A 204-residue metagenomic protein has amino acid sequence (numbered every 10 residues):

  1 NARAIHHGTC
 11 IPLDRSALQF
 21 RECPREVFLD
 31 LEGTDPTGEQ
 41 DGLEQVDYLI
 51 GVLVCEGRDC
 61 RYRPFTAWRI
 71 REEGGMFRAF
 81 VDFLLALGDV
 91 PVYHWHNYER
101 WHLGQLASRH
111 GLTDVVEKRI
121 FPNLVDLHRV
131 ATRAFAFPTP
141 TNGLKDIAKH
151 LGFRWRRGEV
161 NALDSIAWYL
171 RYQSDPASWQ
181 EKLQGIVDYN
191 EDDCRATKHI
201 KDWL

Functional and structural regions predicted by a protein language model:
N1-P24: N-terminal accessory regions of nucleic-acid-interacting proteins
L13-L18, D35-D41, A79-F83, G185: Generic recognition of flexible, low-complexity loop/linker segments
P24-D35, D126: Two-metal-ion RNase H-like nuclease active-site motif
L29-E32, L53-C55, Y93-H96, Y189 (+1 more regions): Generic beta-strand/beta-sheet core signal
T37-D41, W101-S108, I200: A short acidic (Asp/Glu
E44-R58: Short conserved beta-strand segments at catalytic cores or DNA/RNA-binding microdomains of nucleic-acid binding
V54-E56, Y62-I166: Conserved DEDDh/DEDDy metal-dependent 3′-5′ exonuclease domain
I147-L204: Acidic, Mg2+-coordinating catalytic module of metal-dependent nucleases/exonucleases that use a two-metal-ion mechanism
